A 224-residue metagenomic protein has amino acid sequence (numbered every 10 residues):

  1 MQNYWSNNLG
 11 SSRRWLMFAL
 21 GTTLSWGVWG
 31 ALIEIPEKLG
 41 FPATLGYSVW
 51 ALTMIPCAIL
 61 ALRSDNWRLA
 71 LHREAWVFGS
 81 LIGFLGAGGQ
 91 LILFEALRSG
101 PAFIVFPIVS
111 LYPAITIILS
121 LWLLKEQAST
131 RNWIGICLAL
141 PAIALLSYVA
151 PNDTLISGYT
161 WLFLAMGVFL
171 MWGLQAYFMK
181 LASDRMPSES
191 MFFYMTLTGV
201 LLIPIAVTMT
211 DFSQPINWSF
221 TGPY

Functional and structural regions predicted by a protein language model:
M1-G21, A114-L170: Juxtamembrane helix-loop boundary signature in multi-pass membrane transporters
Y4-N7, A58-A70, A114-T130, L174-R185: C-terminal ends of transmembrane helices
R13-F18, F41-R63, V77, L138-P141 (+2 more regions): Hydrophobic alpha-helical transmembrane segments of multi-pass integral membrane proteins, especially transporters
R14-T22, W67-I92, T160-V168, Q214-Y224: Loop-to-transmembrane-helix transition segments
T23, G27, A31, I59 (+6 more regions): Hydrophobic/small/kink-forming positions within alpha-helical transmembrane segments of polytopic membrane proteins
G30-A43, W67-L69, E95-S99, S147-G158 (+1 more regions): Membrane-interface helix termini and inter-helical loops of multi-pass transporters
K38-L45, L91-I108, D184-S190: Structural motif at transmembrane-helix junctions in multi-pass transporters
S48-L52, L97-L124: Specific alpha-helical transmembrane segments that line the substrate/conduction pathway and gating interfaces
